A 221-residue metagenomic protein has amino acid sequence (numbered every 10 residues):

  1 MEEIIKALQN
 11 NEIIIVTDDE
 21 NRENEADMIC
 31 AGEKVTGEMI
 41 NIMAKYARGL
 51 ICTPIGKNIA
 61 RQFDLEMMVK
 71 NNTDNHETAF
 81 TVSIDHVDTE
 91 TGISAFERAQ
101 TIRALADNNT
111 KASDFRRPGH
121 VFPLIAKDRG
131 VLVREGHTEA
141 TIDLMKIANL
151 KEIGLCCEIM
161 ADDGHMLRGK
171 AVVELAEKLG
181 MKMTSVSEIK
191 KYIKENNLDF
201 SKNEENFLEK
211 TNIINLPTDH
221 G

Functional and structural regions predicted by a protein language model:
M1-G221: Catalytic domains of riboflavin
